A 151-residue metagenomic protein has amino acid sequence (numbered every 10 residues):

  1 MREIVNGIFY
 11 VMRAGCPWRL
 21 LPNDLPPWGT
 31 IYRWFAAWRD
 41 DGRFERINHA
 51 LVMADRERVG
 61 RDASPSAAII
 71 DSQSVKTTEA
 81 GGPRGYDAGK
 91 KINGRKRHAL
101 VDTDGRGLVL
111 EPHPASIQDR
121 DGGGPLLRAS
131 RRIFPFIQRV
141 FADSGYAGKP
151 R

Functional and structural regions predicted by a protein language model:
M1-R151: Short alpha-helical elements
